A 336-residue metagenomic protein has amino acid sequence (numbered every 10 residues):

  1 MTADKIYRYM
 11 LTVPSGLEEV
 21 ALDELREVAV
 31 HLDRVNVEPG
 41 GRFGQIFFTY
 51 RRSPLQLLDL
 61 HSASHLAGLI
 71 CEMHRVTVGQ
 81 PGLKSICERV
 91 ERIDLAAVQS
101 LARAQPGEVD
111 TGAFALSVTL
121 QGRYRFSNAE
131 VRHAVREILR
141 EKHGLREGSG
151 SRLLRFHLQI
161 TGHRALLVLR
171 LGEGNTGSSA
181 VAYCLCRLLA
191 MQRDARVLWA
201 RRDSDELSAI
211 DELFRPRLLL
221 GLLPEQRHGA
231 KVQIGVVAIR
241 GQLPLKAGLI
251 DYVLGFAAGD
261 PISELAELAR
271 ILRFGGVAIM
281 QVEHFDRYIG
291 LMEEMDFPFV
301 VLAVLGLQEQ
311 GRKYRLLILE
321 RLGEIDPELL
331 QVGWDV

Functional and structural regions predicted by a protein language model:
T2-G148: Non-catalytic nucleic-acid substrate-recognition regions in nucleic-acid-modifying enzymes
F47-Y50, G306-V336: Core SAM-dependent methyltransferase catalytic element
G177-R196: Conserved alpha-helix/loop element of class I SAM-dependent methyltransferases that forms part of the SAM/SAH-binding
R193-D205, A209, L220: Conserved class I S-adenosyl-L-methionine
P224-L243: S-adenosyl-L-methionine
R240-L254: A short acidic, Gly/Pro-enriched loop at the edge of an enzyme's catalytic core that lines a small-molecule cofactor
I262-F274: A short glycine-rich, Lys/Arg-flanked "PGG" loop and its adjoining helix->strand segment in the class I
G275-E283: Conserved beta-strand signature within the Rossmann-like core of class I S-adenosyl-L-methionine
